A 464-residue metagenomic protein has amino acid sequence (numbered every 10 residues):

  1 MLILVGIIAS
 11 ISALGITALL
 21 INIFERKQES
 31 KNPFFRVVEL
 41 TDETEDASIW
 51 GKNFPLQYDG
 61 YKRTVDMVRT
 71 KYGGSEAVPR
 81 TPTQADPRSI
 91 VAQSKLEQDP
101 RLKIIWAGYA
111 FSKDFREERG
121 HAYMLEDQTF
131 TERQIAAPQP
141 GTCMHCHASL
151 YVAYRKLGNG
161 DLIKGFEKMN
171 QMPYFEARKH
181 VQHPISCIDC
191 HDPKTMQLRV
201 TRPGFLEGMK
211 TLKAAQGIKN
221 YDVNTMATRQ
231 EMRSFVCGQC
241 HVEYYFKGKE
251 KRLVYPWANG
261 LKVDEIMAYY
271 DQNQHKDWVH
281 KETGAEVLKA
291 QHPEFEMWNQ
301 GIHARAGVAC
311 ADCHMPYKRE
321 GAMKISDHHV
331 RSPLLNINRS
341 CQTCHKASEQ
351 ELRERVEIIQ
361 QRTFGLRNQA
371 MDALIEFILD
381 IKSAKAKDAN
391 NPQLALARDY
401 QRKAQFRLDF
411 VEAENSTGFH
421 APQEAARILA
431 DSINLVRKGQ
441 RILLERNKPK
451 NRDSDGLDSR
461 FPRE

Functional and structural regions predicted by a protein language model:
I3-I7, L14-R119, R155-D312, P316-R446: Primarily the internal scaffold of c-type cytochrome electron-transfer domains, especially repeated/multiheme c-type
S112, E117-T142, K179: Long, charge-dense tracts
Y123-A136, L150-M169: Long, mid-chain structured domain cores
A136-G141, A148-Y151, H180-H183, D192-K194: Active-site-adjacent structural elements in enzyme catalytic domains
N451-E464: A eukaryotic intrinsically disordered, low-complexity regulatory tract that is acidic and Ser/Pro-rich, enriched
